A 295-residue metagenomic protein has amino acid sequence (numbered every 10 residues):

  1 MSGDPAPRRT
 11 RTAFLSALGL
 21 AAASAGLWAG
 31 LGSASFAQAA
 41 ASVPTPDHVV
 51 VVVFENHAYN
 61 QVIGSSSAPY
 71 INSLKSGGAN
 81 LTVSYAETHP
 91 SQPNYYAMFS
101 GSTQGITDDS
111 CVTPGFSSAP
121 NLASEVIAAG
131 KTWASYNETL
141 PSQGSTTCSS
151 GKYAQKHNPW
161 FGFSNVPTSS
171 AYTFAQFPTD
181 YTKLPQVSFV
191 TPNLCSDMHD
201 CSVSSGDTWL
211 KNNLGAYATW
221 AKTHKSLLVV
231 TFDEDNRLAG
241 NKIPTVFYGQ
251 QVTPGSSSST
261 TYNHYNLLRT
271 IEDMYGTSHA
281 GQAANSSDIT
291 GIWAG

Functional and structural regions predicted by a protein language model:
M1-A21, Q38: N-terminal export and membrane-targeting signals
R9-R11, A34, P44, V190: Intrinsically disordered/low-complexity terminal segments and short unstructured peptides
L15, A22, G26-W28, E272 (+1 more regions): Compositionally biased, low-complexity repeat tracts
L20-A21, A25, A29, L74 (+1 more regions): A generic structural signal for nonpolar/aromatic side chains embedded in well-ordered alpha-helices
S24-G30, S287, I292: Amphipathic, positively biased hydrophobic alpha-helical segments used for protein targeting and membrane insertion
A25-V43: C-terminal region of N-terminal signal peptides and the immediate post-cleavage residues of exported proteins
A39-G295: Flexible, surface-exposed loop/gating regions in the mature catalytic domains of secreted/periplasmic hydrolases
